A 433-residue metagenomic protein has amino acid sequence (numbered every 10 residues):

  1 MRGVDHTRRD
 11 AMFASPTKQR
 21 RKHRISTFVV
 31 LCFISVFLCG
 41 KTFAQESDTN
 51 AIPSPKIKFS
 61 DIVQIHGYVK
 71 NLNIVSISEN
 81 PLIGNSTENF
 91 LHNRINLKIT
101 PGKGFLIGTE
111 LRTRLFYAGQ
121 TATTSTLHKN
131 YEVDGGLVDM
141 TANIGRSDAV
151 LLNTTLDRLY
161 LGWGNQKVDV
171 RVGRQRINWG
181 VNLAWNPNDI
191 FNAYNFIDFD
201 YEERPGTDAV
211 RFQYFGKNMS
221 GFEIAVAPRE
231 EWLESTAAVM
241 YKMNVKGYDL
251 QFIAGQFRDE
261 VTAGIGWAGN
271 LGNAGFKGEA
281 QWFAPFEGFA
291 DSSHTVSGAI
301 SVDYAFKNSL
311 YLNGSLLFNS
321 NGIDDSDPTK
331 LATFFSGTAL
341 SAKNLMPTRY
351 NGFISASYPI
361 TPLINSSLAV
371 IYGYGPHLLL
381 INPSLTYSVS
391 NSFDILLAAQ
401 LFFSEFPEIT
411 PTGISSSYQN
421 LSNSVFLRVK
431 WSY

Functional and structural regions predicted by a protein language model:
P55-P81, T109, S220: Transmembrane beta-strand segments of Gram-negative outer membrane beta-barrel proteins
I57, L97-P101, G162-N165, Y214-G216 (+11 more regions): Residue-level signature of outer-membrane beta-barrel architecture
V63, K103-I107, K167-V170, M219-F222 (+6 more regions): Repeated loop/turn-to-beta-strand initiation elements of outer-membrane beta-barrel proteins
G67-N73, T109-T113, V172-R174, I224-P228 (+7 more regions): Transmembrane beta-barrel strands of outer-membrane/channel proteins
N85-L91, L152-D157, G164-Q166, R204-D208 (+7 more regions): Residues that define the transmembrane beta-barrel architecture of outer-membrane proteins
K98-S220, S404: Outer membrane beta-barrel
N270-I371: Detector for outer-membrane/organellar transmembrane beta-barrel domains, recognizing the amphipathic beta-strand
I354, Y358, Y387, D394 (+2 more regions): Outer-membrane beta-barrel "beta-signal"
